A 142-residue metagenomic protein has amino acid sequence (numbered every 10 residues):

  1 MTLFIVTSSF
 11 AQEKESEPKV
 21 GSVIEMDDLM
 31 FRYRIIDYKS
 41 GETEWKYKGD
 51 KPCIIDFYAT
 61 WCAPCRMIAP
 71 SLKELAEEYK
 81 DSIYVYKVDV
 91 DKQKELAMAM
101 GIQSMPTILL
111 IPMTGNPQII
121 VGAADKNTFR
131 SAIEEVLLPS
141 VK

Functional and structural regions predicted by a protein language model:
M1-R32, L138-K142: N-terminal targeting signals for export/organelle localization
I24, Y84-Y86, P117-I120: Structural signal for short hydrophobic segments within the conserved structured cores of catalytic domains across
M26-P52: A short beta-strand-turn-helix
G49-P52, M67-V88: Conserved helix-turn-beta segment immediately C-terminal to the redox Cys motif in thioredoxin-like folds
D50-C53, F57-W61, S104: Short pre-active-site segment immediately N-terminal to redox-active cysteine/selenocysteine motifs in thiol-based
F57-S71: Conserved redox-active cysteine motifs that mediate thiol-disulfide chemistry, especially di-cysteine Cys-X(1-2)-Cys
V85-V88, K94-A99: Glycine-rich active-site/cofactor-binding loop and its immediate structural neighborhood
S104, L109-K142: Non-catalytic, surface beta->alpha helical segment in thiol-disulfide oxidoreductase systems
